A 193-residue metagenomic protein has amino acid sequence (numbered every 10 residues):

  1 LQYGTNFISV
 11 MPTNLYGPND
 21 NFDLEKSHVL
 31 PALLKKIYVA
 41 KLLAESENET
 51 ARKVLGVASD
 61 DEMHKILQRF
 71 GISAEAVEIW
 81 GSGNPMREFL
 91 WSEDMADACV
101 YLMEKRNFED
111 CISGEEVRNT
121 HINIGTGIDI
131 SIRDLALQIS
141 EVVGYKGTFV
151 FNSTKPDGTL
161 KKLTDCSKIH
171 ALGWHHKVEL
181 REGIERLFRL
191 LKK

Functional and structural regions predicted by a protein language model:
L1-G4, S9, D23, S27 (+3 more regions): Non-catalytic, surface-exposed connector residues within folded enzymatic/regulatory domains
L1-T13, H28-A51: Active-site Tyr-X1-5-Lys
L15-G17, M95: Conserved sequence/active-site signature of Rossmann-fold short-chain dehydrogenase/reductase
P18-N21, K168: Short beta-loop-alpha junction of Rossmann-like oxidoreductase domains
N21-D23, G158-T159: Acidic pyrophosphate-coordinating catalytic loop
D23-P31, E88-F89, D129: Short-chain dehydrogenase/reductase
V39-K193: C-terminal substrate-binding subdomain of Rossmann-fold SDR/epimerase-dehydratase oxidoreductases
